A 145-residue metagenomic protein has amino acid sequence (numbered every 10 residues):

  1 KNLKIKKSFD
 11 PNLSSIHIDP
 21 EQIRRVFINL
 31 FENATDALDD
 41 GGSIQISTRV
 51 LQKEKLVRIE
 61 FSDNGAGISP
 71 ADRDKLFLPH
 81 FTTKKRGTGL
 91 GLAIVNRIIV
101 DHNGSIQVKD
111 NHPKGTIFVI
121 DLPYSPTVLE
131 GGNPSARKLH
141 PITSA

Functional and structural regions predicted by a protein language model:
K4-S14, L51: Conserved catalytic submotifs in the C-terminal HATPase_c
S15-I18, T83: Conserved micro-motifs of the catalytic ATP-binding
G41-E54: Short beta-strand/loop element within the Bergerat-fold HATPase_c
D63: Acidic ATP/Mg2+-coordinating residue in the GHKL
G67-K75: Short helix N-cap motif at coil->helix boundaries in the Bergerat
G91, V95: Short alpha-helical Gxxx[C/S/T] motif in the catalytic ATP-binding
I99-V100: Detector for a conserved hydrophobic position within an alpha-helical segment of the HATPase_c
